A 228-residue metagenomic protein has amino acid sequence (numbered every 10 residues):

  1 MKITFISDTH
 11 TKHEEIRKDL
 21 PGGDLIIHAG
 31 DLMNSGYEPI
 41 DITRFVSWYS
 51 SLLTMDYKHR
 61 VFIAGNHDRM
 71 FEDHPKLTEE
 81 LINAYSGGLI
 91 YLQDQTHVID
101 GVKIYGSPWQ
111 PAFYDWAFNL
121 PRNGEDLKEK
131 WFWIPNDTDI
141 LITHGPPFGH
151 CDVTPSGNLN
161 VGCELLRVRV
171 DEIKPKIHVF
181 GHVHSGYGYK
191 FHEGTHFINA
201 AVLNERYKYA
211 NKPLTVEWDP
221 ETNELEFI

Functional and structural regions predicted by a protein language model:
M1-E14, M55, E217-I228: Acidic, histidine-bearing metal-coordination/catalytic regions of metal-dependent phosphoesterases
M1-T4, T96-G106, N136-I140, K190-H196: Beta-strand-turn-beta hairpins that frame and shape the catalytic cleft of phosphate-ester-processing enzymes
F5-S7, I26-D31, R60-N66, L92-Q93 (+3 more regions): Active-site neighborhood of phospho(di)ester-bond hydrolases with catalytic His/Asp-centered motifs
I6, T11-I99: Core catalytic region of metal-dependent phosphoesterases/phosphodiesterases, especially metallo-beta-lactamase-like
H10-T11, M33, H67-R69, W109-A112 (+3 more regions): Short, solvent-exposed loop/turn segments at secondary-structure junctions
M33, E38-R44, F113, D137-K174: Active-site-proximal segments of metal-dependent phosphoesterases and phosphodiesterases across multiple
H97-D100, V168-I173, I177, H184-I228: Binuclear metal-dependent phosphoesterase catalytic core
V102-I140, N158-E164: Binuclear metal-dependent hydrolase catalytic cores centered on His/Asp/Glu-rich metal-binding motifs
